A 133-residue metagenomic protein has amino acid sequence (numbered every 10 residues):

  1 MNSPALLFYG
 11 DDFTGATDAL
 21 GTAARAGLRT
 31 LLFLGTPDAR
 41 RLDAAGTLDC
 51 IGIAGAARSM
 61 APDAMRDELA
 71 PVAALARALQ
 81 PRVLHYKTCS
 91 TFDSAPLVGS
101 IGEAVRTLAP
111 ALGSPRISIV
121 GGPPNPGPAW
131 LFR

Functional and structural regions predicted by a protein language model:
N2-A70, A74, P128-R133: N-terminal glycine-rich anion-binding loop in soluble enzyme alpha/beta folds
S3-A5, D49, A61-P62, A73-R133: Cap/lid and interdomain-hinge subdomains that line or gate substrate/regulatory clefts in soluble alpha/beta enzymes
